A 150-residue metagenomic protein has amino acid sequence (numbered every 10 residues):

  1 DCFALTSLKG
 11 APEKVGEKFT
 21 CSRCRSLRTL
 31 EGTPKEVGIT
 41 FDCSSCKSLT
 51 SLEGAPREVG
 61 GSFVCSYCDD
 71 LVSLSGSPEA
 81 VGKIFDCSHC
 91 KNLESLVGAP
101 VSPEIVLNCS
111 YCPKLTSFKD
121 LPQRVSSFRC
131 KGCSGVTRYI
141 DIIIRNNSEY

Functional and structural regions predicted by a protein language model:
D1-A4, P12-S26, P34-S48, P56-D70 (+4 more regions): Concave beta-strand-loop units of leucine-rich repeat
T6-S7, T50-S51, S73: Extracellular beta-sheet-rich ligand-binding/adhesion modules
L8, L30: Short, non-ligating residues that shape and space the ligands of small metal-coordination modules and catalytic
